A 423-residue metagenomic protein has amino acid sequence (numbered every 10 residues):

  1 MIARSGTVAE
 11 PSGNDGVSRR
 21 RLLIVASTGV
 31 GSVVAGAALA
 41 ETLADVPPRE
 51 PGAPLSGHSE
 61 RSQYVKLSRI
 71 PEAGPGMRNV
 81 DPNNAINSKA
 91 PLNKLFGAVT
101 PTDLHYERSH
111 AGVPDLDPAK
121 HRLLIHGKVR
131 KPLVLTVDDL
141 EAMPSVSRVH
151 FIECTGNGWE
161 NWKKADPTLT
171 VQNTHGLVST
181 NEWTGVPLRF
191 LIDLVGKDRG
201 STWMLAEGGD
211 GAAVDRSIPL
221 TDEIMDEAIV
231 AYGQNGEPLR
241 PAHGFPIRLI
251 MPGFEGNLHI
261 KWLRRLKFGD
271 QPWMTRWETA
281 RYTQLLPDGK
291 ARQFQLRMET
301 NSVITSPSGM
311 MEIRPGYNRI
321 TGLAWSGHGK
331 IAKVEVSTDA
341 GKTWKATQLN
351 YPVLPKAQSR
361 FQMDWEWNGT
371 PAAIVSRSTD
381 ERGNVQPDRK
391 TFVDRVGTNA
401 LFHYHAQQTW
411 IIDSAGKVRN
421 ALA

Functional and structural regions predicted by a protein language model:
M1-S18: N-terminal secretory signal peptides
I2, V8, V34-L39, G52 (+1 more regions): Residue-level detector of intrinsically disordered, flexible termini and proteolytic processing junctions
S5, R20-L22, E50, S62: Positively charged, low-complexity intrinsically disordered regions
D15-R21, G31-P47: N-terminal twin-arginine translocation
E41-A423: Structured, non-membrane catalytic/scaffold regions adjacent to prosthetic-group chemistry
